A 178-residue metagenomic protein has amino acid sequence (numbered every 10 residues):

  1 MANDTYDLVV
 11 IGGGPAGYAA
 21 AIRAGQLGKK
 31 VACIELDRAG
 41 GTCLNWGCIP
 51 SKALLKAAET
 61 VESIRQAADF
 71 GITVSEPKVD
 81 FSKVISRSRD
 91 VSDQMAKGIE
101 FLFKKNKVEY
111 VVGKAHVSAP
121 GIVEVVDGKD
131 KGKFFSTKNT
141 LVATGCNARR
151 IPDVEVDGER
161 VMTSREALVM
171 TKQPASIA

Functional and structural regions predicted by a protein language model:
A2-A16, Q173-A178: Beta1/beta-strand and adjacent pyrophosphate-binding region of the FAD-binding site in flavoprotein oxidoreductases
A2-Y6, I22-K29, I34-Q173: Glycine-rich flavin
A19: Short alpha-helical segment within the catalytic ATP-binding CA
